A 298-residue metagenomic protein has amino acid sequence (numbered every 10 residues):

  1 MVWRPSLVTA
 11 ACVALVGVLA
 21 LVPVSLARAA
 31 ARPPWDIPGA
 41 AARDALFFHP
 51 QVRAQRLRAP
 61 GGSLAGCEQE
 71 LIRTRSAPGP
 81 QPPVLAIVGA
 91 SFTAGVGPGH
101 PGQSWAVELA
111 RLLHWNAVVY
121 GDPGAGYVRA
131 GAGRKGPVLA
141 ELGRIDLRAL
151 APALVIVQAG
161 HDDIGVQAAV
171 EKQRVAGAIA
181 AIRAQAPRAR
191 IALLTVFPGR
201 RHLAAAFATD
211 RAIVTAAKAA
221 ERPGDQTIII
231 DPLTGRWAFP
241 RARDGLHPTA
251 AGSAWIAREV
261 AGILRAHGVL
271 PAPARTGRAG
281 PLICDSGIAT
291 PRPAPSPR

Functional and structural regions predicted by a protein language model:
M1-V88, F92-G99, R111, A261 (+1 more regions): N-terminal secretory targeting modules
T9-S25, W115, D146-L147, L154 (+4 more regions): Hydrophobic alpha-helical membrane segments, chiefly transmembrane helices and signal peptide h-regions, characterized
V84-A86, F92-R174: Conserved SGNH/GDSL esterase-like catalytic core that processes O-acyl groups on lipids and polysaccharides
W105, E141, R174-A178, T209-A216: A general structural detector for well-ordered alpha-helical segments in enzyme core domains, enriched
H114, V118, G160, A176 (+4 more regions): Sec-exported extracytoplasmic/periplasmic mature domains
G133-P137, V166-R174, R201-A208, D244-G252: Alpha-helix N-cap and loop-to-helix initiation/capping positions
Q158-D162, A181-R211: Active-site segments of SGNH/GDSL-like serine hydrolases that catalyze O-acetyl group transfer/hydrolysis on lipids
V196-L233, F239, A250-W255, E259: Substrate-gating cap/lid alpha-helix
